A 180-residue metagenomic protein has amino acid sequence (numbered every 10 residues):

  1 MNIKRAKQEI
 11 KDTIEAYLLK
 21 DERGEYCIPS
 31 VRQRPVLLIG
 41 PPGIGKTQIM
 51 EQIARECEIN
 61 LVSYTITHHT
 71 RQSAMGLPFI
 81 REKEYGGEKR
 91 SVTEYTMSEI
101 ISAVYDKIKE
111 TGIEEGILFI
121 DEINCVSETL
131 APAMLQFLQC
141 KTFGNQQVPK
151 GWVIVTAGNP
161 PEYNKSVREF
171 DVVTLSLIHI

Functional and structural regions predicted by a protein language model:
M1-P41: Pre-Walker A (pre-P-loop) alpha-helix and adjacent loop at the N terminus of AAA/AAA+ ATPase modules, a conserved
R32-H69: Walker A/P-loop
E82-L118: Conserved alpha-helical scaffold flanking the Walker A/P-loop in AAA+ ATPase domains
D121-E122: Walker B catalytic acidic pair
T129-V148: Conserved catalytic/switch belt of AAA+ P-loop NTPases
V153-N159: Structural recognition of the conserved hydrophobic beta-strand(s) that form the central parallel beta-sheet of P-loop
Y163-S176: Short regulatory helix/loop adjacent to the ATP-binding pocket of P-loop NTPases
H179-I180: Conserved small/polar residues in nucleotide/adenosyl-binding loops
